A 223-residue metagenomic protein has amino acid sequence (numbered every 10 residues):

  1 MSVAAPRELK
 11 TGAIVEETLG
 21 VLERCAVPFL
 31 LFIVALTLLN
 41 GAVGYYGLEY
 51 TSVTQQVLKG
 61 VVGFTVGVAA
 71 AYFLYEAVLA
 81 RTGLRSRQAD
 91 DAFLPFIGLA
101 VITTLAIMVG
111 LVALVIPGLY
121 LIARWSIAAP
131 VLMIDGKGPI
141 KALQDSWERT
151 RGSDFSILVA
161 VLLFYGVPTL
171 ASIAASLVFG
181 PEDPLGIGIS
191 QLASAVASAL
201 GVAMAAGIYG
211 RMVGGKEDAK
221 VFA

Functional and structural regions predicted by a protein language model:
S2-P6, A13, E17, V62-L84 (+3 more regions): Juxtamembrane transition segments at transmembrane-helix termini in multipass membrane proteins
I14-E17, F29-L30, G83-T104, D145: Interfacial transmembrane-helix boundary/kink motif in multi-pass membrane proteins
E16-A35, R87-D91, Y120-L121, V159-A160: Alpha-helical transmembrane segments of integral membrane proteins, especially early/N-terminal helices
V21, C25, A42-Q55: Short, hydrophobic transmembrane alpha-helix segments
P28-Y46, V159-S172: Hydrophobic alpha-helical transmembrane segments of multi-pass membrane transport/permease proteins
L31, E49-F64, L192: Membrane-embedded or membrane-proximal helical elements that form or frame transporter/channel pores
L105-I127: Hydrophobic, aromatic-rich membrane-embedded alpha-helical segments
P139-D145: Cytosolic, membrane-interface loops and tails of multi-pass inner-membrane proteins
